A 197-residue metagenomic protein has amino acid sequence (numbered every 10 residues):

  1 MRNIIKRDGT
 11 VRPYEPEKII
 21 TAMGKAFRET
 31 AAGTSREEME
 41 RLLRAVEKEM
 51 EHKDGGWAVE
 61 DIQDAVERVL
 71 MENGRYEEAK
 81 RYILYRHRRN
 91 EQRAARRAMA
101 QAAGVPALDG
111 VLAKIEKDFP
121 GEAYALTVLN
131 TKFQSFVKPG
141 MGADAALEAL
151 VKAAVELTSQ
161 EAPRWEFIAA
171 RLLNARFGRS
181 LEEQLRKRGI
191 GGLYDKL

Functional and structural regions predicted by a protein language model:
M1-L197: Extended catalytic cores of very large enzyme megasubunits
